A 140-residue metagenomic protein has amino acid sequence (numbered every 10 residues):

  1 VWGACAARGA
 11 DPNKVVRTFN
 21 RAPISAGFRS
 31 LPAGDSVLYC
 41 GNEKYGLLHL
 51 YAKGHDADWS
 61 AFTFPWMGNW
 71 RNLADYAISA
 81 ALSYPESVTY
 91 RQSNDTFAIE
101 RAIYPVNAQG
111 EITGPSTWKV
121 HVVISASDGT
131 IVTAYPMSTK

Functional and structural regions predicted by a protein language model:
V1-K140: Ribonuclease/tRNase effector modules and their secretory precursors
